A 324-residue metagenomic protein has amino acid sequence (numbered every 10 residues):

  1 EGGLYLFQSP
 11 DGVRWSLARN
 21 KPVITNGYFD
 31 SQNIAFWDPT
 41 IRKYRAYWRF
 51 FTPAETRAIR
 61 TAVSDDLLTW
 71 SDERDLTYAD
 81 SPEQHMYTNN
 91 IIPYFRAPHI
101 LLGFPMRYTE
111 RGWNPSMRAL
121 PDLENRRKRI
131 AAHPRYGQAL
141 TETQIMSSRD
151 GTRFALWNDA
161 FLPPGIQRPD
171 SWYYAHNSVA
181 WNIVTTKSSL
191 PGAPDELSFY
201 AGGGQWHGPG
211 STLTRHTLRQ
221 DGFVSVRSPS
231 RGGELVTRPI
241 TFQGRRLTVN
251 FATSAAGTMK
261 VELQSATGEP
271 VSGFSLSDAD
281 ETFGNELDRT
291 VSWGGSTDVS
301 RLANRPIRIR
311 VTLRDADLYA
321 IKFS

Functional and structural regions predicted by a protein language model:
E1-S324: Carbohydrate-active catalytic/glycan-binding domains of CAZyme proteins, especially the secreted or lumenal ectodomains
